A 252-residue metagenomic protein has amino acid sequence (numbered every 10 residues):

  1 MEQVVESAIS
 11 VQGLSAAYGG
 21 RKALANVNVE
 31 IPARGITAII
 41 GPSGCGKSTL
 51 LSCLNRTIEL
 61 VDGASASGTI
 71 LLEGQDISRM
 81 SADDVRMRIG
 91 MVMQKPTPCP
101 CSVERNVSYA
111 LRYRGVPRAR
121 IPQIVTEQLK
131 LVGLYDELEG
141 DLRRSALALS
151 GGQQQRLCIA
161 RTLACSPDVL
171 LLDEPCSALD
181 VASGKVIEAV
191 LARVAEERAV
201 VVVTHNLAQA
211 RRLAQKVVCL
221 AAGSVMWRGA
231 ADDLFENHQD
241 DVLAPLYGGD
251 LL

Functional and structural regions predicted by a protein language model:
G74, A119-G140: Conserved ABC ATPase "signature" region
R144-L149, Q153: Conserved ABC ATPase signature
L170-D173: Catalytic Walker B motif of ABC-type/P-loop ATPase nucleotide-binding domains
V181-S183: Helix N-cap at the start of a conserved alpha-helix in ABC-type nucleotide-binding domains
K185-E196: Helical segment within the ABC ATPase nucleotide-binding domain
D232-L252: C-terminal boundary and immediately downstream tail of ABC-type ATPase nucleotide-binding domains
